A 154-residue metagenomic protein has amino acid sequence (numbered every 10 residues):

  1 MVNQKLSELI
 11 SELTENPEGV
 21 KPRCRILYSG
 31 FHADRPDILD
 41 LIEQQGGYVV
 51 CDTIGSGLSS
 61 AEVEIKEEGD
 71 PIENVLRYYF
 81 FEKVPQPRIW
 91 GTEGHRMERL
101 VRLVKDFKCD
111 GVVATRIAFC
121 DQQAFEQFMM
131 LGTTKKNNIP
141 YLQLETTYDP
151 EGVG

Functional and structural regions predicted by a protein language model:
M1-E62: A charged, amphipathic alpha-helical module
A33-D37, G57-A61, E98, F119-Q123 (+1 more regions): Flexible loop/turn segments at secondary-structure boundaries
I42-E43, V104, T134: A generic structural signal for well-ordered alpha-helical segments
Q44-H95: Flexible internal linker/loop segments at domain or repeat junctions
G91-K108, F125-E126: A short, acidic, amphipathic alpha-helical segment used as a generic capping/interface helix at domain edges
C109-A118: Acidic beta-strand-to-loop metal/phosphate-binding motif
F128-G154: Peripheral docking tails and interdomain loops at the edges of cofactor- or intermediate-handling domains
